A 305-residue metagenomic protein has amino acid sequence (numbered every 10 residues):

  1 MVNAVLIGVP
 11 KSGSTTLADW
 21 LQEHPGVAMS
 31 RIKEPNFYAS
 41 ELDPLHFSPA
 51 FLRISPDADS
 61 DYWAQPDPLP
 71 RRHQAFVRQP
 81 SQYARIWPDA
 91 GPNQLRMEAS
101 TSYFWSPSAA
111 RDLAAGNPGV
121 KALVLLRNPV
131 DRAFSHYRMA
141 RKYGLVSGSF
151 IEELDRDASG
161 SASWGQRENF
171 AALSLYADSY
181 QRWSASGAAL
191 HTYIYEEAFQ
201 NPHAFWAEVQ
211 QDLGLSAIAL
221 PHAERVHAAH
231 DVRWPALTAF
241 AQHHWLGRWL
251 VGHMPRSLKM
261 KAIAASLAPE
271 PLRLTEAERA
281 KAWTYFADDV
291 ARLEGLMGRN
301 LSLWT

Functional and structural regions predicted by a protein language model:
M1-Q94, A99-S100, G116, P129-S135 (+3 more regions): PAPS-dependent sulfotransferase catalytic core
G13-S14, Y83, M97, L113 (+6 more regions): Generic structural signal for small/hydrophobic residues in well-ordered secondary structure, especially within
I32-K33, Q181-A280, G298-T305: The conserved 3'-phosphoadenosine-5'-phosphosulfate
P68-P70, R96-T101, A158-A172, A229 (+1 more regions): Surface-exposed cleft-lining segments at the edges of enzyme active sites
A75-D89, G144-P221: PAPS-dependent sulfotransferase catalytic domain
W105-L123: ATP-dependent NMP and nucleoside kinases share a basic, alpha-helical "lid"
W105-S108, F134, H203: Short N-terminal helix/helix-N-cap motif within the alpha/beta-hydrolase-1
R127-V130, F199-Q200: Canonical radical SAM enzyme core domain
